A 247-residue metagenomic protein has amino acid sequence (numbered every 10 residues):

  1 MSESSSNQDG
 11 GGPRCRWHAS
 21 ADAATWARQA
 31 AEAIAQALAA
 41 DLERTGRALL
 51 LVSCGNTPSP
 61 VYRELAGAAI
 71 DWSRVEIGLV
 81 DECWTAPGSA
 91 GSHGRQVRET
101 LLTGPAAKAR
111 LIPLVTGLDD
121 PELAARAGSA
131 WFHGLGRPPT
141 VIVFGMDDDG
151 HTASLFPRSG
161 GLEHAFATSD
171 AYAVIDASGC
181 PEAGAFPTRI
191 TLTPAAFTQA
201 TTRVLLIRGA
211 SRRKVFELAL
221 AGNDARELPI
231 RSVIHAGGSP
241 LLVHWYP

Functional and structural regions predicted by a protein language model:
M1-L50: N-terminal glycine-/serine-/threonine-rich phosphate-binding loop
S2-R14, S73-V143: Ligand-binding beta-strand-loop-alpha-helix segment within the catalytic cores of soluble metabolic enzymes
A39, E43-G67: Glycine-rich N-terminal segment of FAD-binding domains in flavoprotein oxidoreductases, spanning the beta-loop-helix
V52-T57, F144-D148, R208: Glycine-rich beta-strand-to-loop/alpha-helix junction loops that act as flexible
E64-W72, R95-R98, P157-F166: A glycine- and small-aliphatic-rich helix-loop capping segment at beta-alpha/alpha-beta transitions that lines
L123-A125, A153-R158, V215-A219: A short secondary-structure junction signal
D148-A195: Class I SAM-dependent methyltransferase SAM-binding "motif I" and its flanking Rossmann-like core
A195, T201-P247: ATP/nucleoside-binding phosphotransfer catalytic cores, i.e., glycine-rich phosphate-binding loops
